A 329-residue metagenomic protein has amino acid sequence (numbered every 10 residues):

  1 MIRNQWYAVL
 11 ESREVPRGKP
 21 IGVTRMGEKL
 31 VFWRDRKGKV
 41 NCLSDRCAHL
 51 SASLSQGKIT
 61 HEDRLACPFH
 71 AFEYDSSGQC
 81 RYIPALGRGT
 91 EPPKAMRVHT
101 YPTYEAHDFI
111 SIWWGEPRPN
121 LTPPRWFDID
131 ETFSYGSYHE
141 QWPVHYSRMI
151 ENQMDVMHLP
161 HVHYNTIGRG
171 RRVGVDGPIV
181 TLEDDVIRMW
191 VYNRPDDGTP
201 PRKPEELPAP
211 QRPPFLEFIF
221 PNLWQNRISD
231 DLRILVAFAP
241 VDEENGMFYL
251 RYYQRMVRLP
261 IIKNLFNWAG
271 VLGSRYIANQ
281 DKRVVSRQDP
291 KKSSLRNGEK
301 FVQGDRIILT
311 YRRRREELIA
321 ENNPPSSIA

Functional and structural regions predicted by a protein language model:
M1-I2, R25, M96, E105 (+3 more regions): A generic structural signal for short, non-catalytic loop/turn and secondary-structure boundary residues
R3-A8, E14-P16, R81-G87, H158-V162 (+1 more regions): Short Pro/Gly-enriched beta-strand edge/turn motifs at strand-loop
N4-W6, G18, V98, H107 (+3 more regions): Sequence-level motif detector for i,i+2 pairs with an aromatic at +2
W6, G18-G22, K29-L30, T100 (+4 more regions): Short, acidic/polar N-cap/turn motifs at the starts of alpha helices
W6-L10, V31-R34, R46-C47, A66-F69 (+5 more regions): Generic detector of short, locally flexible boundary/turn motifs and exposed helical patches
A8-T132: Rieske [2Fe-2S] iron-sulfur-binding domain
K39, R118-A329: C-terminal catalytic domain of Rieske-type non-heme iron oxygenases
